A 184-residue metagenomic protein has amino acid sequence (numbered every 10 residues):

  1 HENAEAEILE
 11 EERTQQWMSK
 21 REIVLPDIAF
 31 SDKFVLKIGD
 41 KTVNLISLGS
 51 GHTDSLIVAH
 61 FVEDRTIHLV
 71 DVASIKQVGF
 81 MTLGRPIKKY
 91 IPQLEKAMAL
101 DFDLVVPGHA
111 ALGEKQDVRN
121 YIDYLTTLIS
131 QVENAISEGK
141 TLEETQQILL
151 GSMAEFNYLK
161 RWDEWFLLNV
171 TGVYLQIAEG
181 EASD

Functional and structural regions predicted by a protein language model:
H1-L48, E63, L94: Metallo-beta-lactamase
N3-R13, A99-L100, L112-D184: Accessory terminal helices/loops
E22, D40, T53-D54, W165: A generic fold-level signal
V24-A29, G79, P107, I148 (+1 more regions): Proline-rich low-complexity regions
V35, T42-T127, Q131: Metallo-beta-lactamase
